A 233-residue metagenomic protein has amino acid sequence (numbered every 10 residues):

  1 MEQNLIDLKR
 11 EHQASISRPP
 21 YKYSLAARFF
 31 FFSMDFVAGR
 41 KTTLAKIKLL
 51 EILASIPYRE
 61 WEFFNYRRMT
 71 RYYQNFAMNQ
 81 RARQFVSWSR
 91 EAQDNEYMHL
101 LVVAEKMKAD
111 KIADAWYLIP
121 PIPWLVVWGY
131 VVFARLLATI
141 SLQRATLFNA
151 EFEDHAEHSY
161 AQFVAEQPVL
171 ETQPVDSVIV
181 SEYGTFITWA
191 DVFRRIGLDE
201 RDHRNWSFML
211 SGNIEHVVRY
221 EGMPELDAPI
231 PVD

Functional and structural regions predicted by a protein language model:
M1-D233: Non-heme di-metal
